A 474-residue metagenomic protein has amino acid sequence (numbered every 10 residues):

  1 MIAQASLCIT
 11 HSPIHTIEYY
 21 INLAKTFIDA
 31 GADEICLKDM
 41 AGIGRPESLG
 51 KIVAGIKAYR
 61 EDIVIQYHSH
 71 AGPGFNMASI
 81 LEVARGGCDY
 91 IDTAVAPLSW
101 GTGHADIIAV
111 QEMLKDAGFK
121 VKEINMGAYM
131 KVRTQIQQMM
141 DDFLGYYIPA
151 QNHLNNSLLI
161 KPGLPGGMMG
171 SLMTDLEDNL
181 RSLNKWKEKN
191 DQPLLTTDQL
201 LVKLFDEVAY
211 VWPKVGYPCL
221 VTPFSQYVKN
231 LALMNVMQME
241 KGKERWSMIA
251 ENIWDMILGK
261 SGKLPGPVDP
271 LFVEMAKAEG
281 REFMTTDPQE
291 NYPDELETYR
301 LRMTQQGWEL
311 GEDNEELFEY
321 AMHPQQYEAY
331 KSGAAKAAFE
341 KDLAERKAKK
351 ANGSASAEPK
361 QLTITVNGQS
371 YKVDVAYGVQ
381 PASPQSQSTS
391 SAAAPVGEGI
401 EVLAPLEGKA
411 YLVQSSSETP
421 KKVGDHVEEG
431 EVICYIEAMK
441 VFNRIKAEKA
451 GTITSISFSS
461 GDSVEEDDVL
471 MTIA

Functional and structural regions predicted by a protein language model:
M1-Q4, C8-I63, L81-C88: Alpha/beta enzyme core
S6-S12, K38-G42, H68-G74, A96 (+1 more regions): Active-site beta-loop-alpha junctions enriched in small/polar residues
D39, G86-G103: Glycine-rich phosphate-binding active-site loops on the catalytic face of alpha/beta enzymes
S99-K122: C-terminal helical cap(s) of enzyme catalytic domains, especially alpha/beta-barrels
A117-I148: A structural-propensity feature for long, helix-poor, extended segments
L154-L159, G163-Q387, A392: Terminal or standalone catalytic/regulatory effector modules within metabolic enzymes and repeat proteins
P395-A474: Structured functional modules or segments
